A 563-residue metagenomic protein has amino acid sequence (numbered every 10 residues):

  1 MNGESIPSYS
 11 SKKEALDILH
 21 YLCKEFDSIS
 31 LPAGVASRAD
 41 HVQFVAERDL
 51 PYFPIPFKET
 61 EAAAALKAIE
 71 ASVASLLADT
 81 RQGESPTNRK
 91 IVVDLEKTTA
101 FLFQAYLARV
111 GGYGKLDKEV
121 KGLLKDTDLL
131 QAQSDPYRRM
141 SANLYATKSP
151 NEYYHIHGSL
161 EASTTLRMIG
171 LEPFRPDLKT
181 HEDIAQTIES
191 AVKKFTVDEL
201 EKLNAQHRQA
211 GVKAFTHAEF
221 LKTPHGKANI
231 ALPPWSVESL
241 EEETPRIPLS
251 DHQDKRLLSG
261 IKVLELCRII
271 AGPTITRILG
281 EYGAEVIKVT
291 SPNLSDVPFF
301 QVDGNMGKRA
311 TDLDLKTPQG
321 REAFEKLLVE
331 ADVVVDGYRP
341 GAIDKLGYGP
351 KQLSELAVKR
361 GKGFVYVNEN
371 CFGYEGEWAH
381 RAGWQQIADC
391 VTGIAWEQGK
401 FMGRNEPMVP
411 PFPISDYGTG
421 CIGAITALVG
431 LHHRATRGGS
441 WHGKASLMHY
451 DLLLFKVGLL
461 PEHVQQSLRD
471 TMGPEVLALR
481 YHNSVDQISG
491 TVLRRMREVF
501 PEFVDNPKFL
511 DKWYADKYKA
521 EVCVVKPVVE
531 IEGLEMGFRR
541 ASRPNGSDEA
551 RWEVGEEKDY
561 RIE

Functional and structural regions predicted by a protein language model:
M1-N293, V329-E330, S354-E355, R360-V367 (+4 more regions): Acyl-CoA thioester-binding alpha/beta core of soluble enzymes
A271-G272, L294-V297, A342-K345, G373-G376 (+1 more regions): Flexible loop/turn segments at secondary-structure boundaries
G283, G307-K308, A331, W384: Short, well-ordered alpha-helix to beta-strand connector turns
A284, K288-L315, Q319-A323: Glycine-rich phosphate-binding loop and adjoining beta1-alpha1-beta2 segment of Rossmann-like nucleotide-binding folds
Q301-G307, V358, K400-G403: Short, conserved catalytic or adaptor-binding loops enriched in Gly and charged residues
R309-R360: A structured beta-alpha segment of the ubiquitous adenosine-cofactor-binding alpha/beta core
Y348-W396: Rossmann-fold NAD(P)-binding glycine/threonine-rich loop
A379-L428: Active-site PLP attachment segment
